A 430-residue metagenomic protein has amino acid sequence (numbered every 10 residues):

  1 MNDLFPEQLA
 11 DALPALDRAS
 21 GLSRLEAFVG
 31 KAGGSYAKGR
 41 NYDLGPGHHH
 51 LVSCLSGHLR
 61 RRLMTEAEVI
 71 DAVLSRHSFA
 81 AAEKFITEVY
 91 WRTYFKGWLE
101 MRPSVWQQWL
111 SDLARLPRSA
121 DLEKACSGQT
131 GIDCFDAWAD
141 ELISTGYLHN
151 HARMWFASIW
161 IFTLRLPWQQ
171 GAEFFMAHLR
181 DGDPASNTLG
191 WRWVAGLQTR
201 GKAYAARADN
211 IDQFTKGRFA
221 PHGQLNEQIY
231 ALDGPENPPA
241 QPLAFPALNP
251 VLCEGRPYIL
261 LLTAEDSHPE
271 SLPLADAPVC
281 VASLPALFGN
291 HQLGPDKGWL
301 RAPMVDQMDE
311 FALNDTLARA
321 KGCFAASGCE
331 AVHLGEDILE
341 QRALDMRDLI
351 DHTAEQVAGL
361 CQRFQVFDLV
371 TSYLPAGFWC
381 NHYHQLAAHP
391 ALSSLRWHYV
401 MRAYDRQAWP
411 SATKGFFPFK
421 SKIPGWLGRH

Functional and structural regions predicted by a protein language model:
M1-W91, G97-P117, D140-S144, P167 (+3 more regions): Trp/Phe/Arg-rich N-terminal binding region typifying the photolyase-homology
R61, T130-G131, Y147-H149: Helix-boundary capping/turn motifs
M64-A67, D133-D136, M154: A generic alpha-helix surface/boundary motif
A81-Y94, A139-V194, T199-K202: Structured ligand/cofactor/substrate-binding pocket environments in proteins
P103, T130, K202-Y204: Proline-centered flexible-loop/turn and helix-kink motifs
D121-I143: Helix-hairpin-helix/helix-loop-helix acidic hairpins
L179-P235, M308, F324, G335 (+1 more regions): C-terminal, helix-dominated tail/subdomain
